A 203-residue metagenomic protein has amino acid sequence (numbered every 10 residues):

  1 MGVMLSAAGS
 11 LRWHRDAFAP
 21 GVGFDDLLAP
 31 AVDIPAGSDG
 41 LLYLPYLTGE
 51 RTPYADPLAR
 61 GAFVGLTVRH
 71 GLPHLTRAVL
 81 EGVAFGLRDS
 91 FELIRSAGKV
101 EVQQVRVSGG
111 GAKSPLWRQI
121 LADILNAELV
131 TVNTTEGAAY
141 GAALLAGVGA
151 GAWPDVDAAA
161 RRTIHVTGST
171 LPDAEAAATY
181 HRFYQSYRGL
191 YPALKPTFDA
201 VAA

Functional and structural regions predicted by a protein language model:
M1-A203: Active-site core segments that coordinate phosphate-bearing ligands/cofactors across diverse enzyme families
